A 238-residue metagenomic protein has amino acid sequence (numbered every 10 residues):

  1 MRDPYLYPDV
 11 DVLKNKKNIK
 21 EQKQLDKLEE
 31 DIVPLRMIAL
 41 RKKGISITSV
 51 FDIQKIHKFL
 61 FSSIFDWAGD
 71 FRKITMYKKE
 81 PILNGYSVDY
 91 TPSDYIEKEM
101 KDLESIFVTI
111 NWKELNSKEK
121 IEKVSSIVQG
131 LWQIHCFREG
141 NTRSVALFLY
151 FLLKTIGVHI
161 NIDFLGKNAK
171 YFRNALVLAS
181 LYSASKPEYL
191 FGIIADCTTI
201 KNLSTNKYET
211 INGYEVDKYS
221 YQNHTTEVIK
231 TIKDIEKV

Functional and structural regions predicted by a protein language model:
M1-V238: FIC/Doc superfamily catalytic core
